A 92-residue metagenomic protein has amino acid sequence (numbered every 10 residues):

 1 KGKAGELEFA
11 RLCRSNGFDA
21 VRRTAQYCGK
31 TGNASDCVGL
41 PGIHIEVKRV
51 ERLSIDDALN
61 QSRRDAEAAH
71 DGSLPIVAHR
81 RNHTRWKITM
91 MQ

Functional and structural regions predicted by a protein language model:
K1-Q92: Catalytic phosphate/metal-binding cores of nucleic-acid and nucleotide-processing enzymes, i.e., regions that mediate
